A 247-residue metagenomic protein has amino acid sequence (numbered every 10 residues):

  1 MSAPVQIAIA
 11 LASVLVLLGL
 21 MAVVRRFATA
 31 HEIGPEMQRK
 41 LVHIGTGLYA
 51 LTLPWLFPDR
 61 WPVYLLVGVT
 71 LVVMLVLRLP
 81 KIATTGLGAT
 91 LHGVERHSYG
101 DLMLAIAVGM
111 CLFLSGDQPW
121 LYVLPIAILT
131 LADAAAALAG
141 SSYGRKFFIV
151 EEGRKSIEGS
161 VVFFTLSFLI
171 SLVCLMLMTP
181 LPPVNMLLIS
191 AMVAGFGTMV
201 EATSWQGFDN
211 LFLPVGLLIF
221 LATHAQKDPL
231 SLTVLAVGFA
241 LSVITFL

Functional and structural regions predicted by a protein language model:
A3-A8, A12, A22-V63, L75-V173 (+3 more regions): Interhelical loop and helix-boundary elements at the membrane-water interface of polytopic inner-membrane proteins
L17-M21: Glycine/aspartate-rich loop-and-adjacent alpha/beta segment that forms the canonical ThDP
Y64-G68: Eukaryotic helix-linker segments that join adjacent hydrophobic helices
V184-I189: Membrane-interfacial loop-to-helix junctions in multi-pass transporters
